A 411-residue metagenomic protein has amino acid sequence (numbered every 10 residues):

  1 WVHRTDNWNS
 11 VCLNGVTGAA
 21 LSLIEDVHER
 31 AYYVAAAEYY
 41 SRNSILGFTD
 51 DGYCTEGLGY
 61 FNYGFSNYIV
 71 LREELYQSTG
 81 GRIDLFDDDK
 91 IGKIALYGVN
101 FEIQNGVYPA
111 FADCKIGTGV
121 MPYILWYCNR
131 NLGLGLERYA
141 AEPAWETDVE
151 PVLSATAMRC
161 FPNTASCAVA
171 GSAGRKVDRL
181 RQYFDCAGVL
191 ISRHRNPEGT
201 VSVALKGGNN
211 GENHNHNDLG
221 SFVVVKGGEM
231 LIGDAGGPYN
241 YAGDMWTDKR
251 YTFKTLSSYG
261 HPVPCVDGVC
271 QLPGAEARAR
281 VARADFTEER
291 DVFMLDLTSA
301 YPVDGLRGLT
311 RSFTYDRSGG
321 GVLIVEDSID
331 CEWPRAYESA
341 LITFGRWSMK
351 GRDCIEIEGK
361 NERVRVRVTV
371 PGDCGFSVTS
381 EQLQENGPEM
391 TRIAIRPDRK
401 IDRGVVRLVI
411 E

Functional and structural regions predicted by a protein language model:
W1-G59, T164-R175: Active-site lining segments of carbohydrate-active enzymes
S10, V27, A31-E38, T55-I69 (+4 more regions): Conserved structured core elements
G18, L190-R195, F222-V224, S348 (+1 more regions): Short acidic-hydrophobic surface loop/beta-edge motif
L23, Y63-L231, D285-E288, M294 (+2 more regions): Carbohydrate-active enzyme catalytic cores, enriched for enzymes that act on polyanionic acidic polysaccharides
V34, S41-R42, G47-T49, Y53-V70 (+3 more regions): Long, repeat-rich segments with strong aromatic
A35-F48, E198-S202, V303, S380-L383: Active-site-adjacent bridging/hinge elements
E142-E146, P151, N240-E411: CBM-like, beta-strand-rich accessory domains located in the C-terminal region of large, secreted polysaccharide-active
I232-G237: Catalytic Cys-His active-site segments of thiol-dependent hydrolases/isopeptidases
